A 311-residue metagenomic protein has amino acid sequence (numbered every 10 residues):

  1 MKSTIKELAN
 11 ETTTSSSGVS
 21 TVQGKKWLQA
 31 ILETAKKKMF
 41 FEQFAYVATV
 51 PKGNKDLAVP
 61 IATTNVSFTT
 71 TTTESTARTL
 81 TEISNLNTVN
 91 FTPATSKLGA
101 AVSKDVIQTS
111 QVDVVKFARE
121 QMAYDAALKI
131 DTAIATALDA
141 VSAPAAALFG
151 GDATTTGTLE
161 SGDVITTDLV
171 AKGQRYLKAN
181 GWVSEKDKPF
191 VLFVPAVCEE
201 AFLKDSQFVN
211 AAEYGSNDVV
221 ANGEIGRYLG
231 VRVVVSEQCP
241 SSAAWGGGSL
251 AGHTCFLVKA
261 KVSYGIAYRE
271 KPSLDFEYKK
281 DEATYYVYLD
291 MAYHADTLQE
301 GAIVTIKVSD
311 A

Functional and structural regions predicted by a protein language model:
K2-K38, N87, I165, K204-A311: Sequence/fold signature of self-assembling virion shell proteins
Q23-S96: Assembly/oligomerization interface modules of large self-assembling protein complexes
D56, D187-F190, H253, T284: Short, surface-exposed beta-edge/turn micro-motifs
N90-Q108: Extended, low-charge hydrophobic alpha-helical regions
S103-N180, T305-A311: Alpha-helical scaffold segments that mediate packing/assembly in large oligomeric complexes
K104, V194-A196, M291: Short, structured patches in soluble enzyme cores that scaffold and shape functional sites
A140, V197-A201, C239-S241: Short, catalytically relevant binding-site loops at active-site mouths
W182-P195: Extended amphipathic alpha-helical segments with heptad-repeat/coiled-coil character used for oligomerization, fusion
